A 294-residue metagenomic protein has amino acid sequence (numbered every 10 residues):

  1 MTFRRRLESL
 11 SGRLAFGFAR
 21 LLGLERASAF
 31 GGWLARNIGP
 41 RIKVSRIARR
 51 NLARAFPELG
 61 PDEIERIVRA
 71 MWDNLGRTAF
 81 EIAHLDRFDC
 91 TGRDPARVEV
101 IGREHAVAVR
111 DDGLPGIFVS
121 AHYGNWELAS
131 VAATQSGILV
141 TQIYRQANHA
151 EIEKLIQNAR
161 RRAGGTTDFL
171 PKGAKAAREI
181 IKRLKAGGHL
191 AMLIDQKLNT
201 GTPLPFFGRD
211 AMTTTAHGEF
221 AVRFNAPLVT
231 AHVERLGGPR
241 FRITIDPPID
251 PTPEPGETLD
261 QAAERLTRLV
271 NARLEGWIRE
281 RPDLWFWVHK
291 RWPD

Functional and structural regions predicted by a protein language model:
M1-S120, E153-L155: Membrane-anchoring hydrophobic helices of lipid-metabolizing enzymes
F3, L22, E58, R66-R69 (+5 more regions): Non-catalytic C-terminal accessory region of glycerolipid acyltransferases and related lyso-lipid remodeling enzymes
L10, V44, V98, K172 (+1 more regions): Soluble or luminal CAZymes and related metallo-dependent hydrolases
L14, I47, E104, L128 (+4 more regions): Short Gly/charged-rich anion-binding patches and loops
R46-I47, H149-A150, A211-T214: Active-site metal-coordination segments of metallo-dependent hydrolases
E99, D168-L170, D246: General small-molecule cofactor/ligand-binding pocket signal
D112-G173, N199-L204: Catalytic core of membrane glycerolipid acyltransferases/transacylases, capturing the structured, soluble-facing
